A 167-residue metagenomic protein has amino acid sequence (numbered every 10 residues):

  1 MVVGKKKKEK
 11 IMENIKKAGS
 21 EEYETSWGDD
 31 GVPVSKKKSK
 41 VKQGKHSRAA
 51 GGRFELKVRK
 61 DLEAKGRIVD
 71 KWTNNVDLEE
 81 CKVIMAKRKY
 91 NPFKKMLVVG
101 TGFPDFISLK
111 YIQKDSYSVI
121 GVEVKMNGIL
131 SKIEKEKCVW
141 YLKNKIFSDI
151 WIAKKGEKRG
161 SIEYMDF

Functional and structural regions predicted by a protein language model:
V2-F167: Catalytic phosphate/metal-binding cores of nucleic-acid and nucleotide-processing enzymes, i.e., regions that mediate
